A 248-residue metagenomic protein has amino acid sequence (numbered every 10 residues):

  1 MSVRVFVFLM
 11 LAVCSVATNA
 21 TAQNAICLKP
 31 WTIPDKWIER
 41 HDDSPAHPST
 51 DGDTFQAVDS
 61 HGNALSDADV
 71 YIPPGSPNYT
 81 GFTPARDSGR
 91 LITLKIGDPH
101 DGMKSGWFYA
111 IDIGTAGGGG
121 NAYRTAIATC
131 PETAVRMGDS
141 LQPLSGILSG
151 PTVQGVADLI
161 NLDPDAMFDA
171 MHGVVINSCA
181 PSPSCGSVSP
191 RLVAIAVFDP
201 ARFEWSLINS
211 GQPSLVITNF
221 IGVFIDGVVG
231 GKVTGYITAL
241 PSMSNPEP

Functional and structural regions predicted by a protein language model:
M1-V7: Bacterial N-terminal signal peptides that target proteins for export
V7-S15: Bacterial N-terminal signal peptides
A20-P248: N-linked glycosylation sequons
